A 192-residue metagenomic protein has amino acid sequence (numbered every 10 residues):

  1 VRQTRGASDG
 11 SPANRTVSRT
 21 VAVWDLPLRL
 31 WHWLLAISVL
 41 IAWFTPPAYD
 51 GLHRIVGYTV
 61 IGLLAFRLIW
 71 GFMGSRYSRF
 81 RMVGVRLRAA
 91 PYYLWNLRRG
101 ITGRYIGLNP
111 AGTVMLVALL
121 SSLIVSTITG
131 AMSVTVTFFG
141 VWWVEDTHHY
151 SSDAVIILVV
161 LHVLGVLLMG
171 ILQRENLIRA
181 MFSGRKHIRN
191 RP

Functional and structural regions predicted by a protein language model:
V1-P192: Membrane-embedded alpha-helical bundles that constitute the cytochrome b-like, heme-associated redox core of multi-pass
